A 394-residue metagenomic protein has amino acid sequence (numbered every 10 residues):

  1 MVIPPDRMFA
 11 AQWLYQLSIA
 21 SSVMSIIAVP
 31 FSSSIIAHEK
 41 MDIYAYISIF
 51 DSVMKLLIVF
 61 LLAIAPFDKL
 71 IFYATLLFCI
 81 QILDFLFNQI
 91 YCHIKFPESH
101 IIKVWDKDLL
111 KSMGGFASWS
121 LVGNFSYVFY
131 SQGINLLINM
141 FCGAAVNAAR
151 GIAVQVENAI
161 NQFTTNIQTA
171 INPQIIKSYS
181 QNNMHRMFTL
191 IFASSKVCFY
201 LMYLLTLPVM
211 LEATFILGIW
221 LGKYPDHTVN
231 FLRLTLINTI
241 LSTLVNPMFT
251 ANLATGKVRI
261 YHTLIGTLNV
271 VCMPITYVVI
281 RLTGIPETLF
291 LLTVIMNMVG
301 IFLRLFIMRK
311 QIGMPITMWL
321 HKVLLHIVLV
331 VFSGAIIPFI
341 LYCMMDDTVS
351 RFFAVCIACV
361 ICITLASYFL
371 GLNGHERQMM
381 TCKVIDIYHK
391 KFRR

Functional and structural regions predicted by a protein language model:
M1-V2, L61, T164, F188-T243 (+3 more regions): Alpha-helical transmembrane segments of multi-pass membrane transport and lipid-handling proteins
A20, L76, I82, S118-W119 (+5 more regions): Alpha-helical transmembrane segments of polytopic membrane transporters and translocases
S22-F50, I71, C92, L236-L268 (+2 more regions): Membrane-interface junctions at transmembrane-helix termini in multi-pass inner-membrane proteins
A37, F96-P97, A153, E157-S195 (+1 more regions): Helix-loop junctions and terminal segments of transmembrane helices in multi-pass membrane transport/translocation
H38-D42, V53-L86, I90, I94 (+5 more regions): Membrane-interface helix-loop junctions in multi-pass transport and translocation proteins
L70-L76, L86-Q132, Q174, Q181-T189 (+2 more regions): Interhelical loop/hinge segments that connect adjacent transmembrane helices in multipass membrane
L70-T75, D108-A117, L136-N158, H185-L190 (+2 more regions): Interfacial/gating helices of multi-pass transporter permease domains
R309-T317, P338-R394: Membrane-proximal transmembrane or re-entrant/amphipathic helices at the cytosolic face
